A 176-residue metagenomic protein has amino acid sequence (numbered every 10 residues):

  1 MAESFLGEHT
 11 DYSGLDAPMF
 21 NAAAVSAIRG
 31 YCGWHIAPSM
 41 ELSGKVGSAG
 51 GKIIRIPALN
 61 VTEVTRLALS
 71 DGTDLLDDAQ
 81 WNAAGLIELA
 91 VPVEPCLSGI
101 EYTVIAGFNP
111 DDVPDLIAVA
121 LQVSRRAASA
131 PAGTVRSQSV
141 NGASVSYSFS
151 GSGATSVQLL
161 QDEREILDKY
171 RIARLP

Functional and structural regions predicted by a protein language model:
M1-A118, Q122, R126, P131 (+1 more regions): Conserved short "hinge" loops at termini or chain/domain junctions
A132-R136: Acidic/polar low-complexity flexible segments
S137-A154: Short, highly charged C-terminal tails/helix-capping segments
